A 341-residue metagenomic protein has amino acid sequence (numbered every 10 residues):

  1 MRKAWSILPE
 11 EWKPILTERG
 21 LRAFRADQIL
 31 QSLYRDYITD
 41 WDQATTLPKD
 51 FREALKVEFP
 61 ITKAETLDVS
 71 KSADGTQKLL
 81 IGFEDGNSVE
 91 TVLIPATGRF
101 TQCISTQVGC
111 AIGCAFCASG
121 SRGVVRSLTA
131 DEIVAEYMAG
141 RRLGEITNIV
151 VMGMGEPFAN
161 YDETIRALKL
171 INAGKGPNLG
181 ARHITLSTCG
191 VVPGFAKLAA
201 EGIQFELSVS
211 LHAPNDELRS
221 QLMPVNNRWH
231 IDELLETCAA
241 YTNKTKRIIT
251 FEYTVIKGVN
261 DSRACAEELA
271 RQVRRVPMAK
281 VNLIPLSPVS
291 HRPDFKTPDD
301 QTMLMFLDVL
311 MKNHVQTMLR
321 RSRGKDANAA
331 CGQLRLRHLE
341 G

Functional and structural regions predicted by a protein language model:
M1-V89, A239-R247, V255-G341: Auxiliary Fe-S-binding modules of radical SAM enzymes
S72, S105-T106, S119, S187 (+1 more regions): Short linear Ser/Thr-Pro motifs
Q77, V89, F100-I104, I112 (+1 more regions): Generic beta-strand structural signal
D85-R99: P-loop NTP-binding catalytic core
P95-E132: Canonical Radical SAM [4Fe-4S] cluster-binding loop centered on the CxxxCxxC motif and its immediate flanking residues
D131, A135-L143: Ferredoxin-type iron-sulfur electron-transfer modules in oxidoreductases and energy-metabolism complexes
R141-N148, G153-N313, T317-M318: Conserved AdoMet/S-adenosylmethionine-binding subsite of the radical SAM
